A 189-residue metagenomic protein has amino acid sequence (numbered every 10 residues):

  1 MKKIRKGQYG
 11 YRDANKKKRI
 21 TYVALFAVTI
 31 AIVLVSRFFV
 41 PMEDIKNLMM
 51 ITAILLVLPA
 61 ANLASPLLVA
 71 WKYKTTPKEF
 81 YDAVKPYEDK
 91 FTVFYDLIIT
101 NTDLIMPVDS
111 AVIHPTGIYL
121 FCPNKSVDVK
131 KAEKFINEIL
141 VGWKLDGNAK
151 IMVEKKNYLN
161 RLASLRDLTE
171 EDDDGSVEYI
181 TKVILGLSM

Functional and structural regions predicted by a protein language model:
M1-F94, N101, K134, W143-K144 (+1 more regions): Surface-exposed interaction regions that form or flank ligand-binding interfaces
K90-Y158: Membrane-proximal soluble helical/coiled-coil segments that couple transmembrane anchors to catalytic or regulatory
